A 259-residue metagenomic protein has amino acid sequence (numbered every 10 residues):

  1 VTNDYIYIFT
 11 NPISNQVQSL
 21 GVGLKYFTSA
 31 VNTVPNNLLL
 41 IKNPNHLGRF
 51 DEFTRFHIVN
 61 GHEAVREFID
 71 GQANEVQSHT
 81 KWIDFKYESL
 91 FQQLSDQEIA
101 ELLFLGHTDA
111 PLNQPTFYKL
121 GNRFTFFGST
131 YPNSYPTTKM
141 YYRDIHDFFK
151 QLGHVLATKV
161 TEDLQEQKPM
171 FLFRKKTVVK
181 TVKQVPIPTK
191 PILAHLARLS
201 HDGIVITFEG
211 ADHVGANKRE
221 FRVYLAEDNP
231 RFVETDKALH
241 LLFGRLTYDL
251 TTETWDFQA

Functional and structural regions predicted by a protein language model:
V1-A259: Structured alpha/beta or helical-core interaction and ligand-binding surfaces enriched in interleaved
